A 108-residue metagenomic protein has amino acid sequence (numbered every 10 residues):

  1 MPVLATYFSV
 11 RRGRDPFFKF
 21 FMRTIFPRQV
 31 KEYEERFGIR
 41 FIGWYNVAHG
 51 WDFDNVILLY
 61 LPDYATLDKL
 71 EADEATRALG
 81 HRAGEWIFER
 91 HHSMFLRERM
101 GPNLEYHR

Functional and structural regions predicted by a protein language model:
M1-R77, E89-R108: Short S/T/G/P-rich N-terminal loop/turn motif that feeds into the first structured element of a domain
A83-G84: C-terminal structural segments of small proteins and small subunits
